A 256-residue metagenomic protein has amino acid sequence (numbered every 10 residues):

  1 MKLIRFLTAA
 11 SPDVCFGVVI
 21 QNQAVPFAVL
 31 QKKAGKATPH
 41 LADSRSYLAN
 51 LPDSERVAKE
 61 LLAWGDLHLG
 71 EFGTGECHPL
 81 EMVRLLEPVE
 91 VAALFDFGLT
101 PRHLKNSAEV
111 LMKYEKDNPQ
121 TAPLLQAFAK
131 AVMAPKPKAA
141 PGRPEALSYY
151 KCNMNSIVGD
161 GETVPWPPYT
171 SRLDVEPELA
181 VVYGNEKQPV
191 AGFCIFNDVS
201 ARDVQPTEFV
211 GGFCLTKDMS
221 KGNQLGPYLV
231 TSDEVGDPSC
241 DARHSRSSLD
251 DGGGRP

Functional and structural regions predicted by a protein language model:
K2-T8, V19, K36-D251: Active-site microenvironments in enzyme catalytic cores
S11-F16: Short N-terminal binding/cap micro-motifs at the start of the first secondary-structure element
Q21-T38: A short, surface-exposed interaction/processing loop segment used at functional sites
G252-P256: Surface-exposed loop/edge segments in extracytoplasmic proteins
